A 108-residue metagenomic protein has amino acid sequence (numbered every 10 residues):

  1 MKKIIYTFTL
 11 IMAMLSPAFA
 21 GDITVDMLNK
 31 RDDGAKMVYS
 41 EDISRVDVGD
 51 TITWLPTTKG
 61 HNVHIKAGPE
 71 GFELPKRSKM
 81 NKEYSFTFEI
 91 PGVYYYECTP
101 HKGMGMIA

Functional and structural regions predicted by a protein language model:
K2-L10: Sec-dependent signal peptide recognition, specifically the positively charged N-region followed immediately by
I11-A18: Hydrophobic h-region of N-terminal signal peptides that target proteins for export in Gram-negative bacteria
F19-A108: Extracytoplasmic copper-binding redox domains, predominantly the cupredoxin/blue-copper superfamily
